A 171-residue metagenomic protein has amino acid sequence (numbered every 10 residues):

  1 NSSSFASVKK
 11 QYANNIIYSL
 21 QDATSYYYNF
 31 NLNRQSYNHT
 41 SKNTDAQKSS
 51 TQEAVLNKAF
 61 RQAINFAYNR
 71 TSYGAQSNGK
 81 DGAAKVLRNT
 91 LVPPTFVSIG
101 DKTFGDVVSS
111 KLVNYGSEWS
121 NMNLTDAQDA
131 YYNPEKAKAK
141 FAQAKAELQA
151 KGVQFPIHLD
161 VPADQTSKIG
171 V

Functional and structural regions predicted by a protein language model:
N1-S3, Q47, D129-Y132: N-terminal start-of-chain detector that recognizes signal peptides and the immediate post-cleavage beginning
N1-S41, T71, A75-S77, A84-V86: Extracellular/periplasmic solute-recognition and catalytic clefts
K10-Y12, N43-K48, A144-G152: Alpha-helix termini
N15, K48-S49, T125-D126: Residue-level detector of alpha-helix boundaries and kinks
Q21-Q52, N65, K102, V107-S109: Periplasmic solute-binding protein
A54-V171: Append "and occasionally in soluble cytosolic enzymes with long acidic Gly/Pro-rich linkers
